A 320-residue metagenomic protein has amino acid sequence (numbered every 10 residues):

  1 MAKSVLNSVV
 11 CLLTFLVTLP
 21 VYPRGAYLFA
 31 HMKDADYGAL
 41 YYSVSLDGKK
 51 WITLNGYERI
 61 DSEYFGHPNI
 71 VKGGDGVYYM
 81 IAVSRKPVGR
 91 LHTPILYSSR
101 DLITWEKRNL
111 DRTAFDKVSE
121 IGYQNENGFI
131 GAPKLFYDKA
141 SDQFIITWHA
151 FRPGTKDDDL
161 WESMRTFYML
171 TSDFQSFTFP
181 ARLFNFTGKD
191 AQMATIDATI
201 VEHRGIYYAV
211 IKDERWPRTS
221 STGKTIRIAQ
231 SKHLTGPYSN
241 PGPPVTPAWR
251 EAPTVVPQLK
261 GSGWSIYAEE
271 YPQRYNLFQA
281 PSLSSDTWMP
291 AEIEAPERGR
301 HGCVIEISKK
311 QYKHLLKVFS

Functional and structural regions predicted by a protein language model:
M1-V9: Bacterial N-terminal signal peptides that target proteins for export
V9-T18: Bacterial N-terminal signal peptides
Y22-H67, V71-I130, F136-D197, V201-R250 (+1 more regions): Beta-rich carbohydrate-recognition and catalytic domains
